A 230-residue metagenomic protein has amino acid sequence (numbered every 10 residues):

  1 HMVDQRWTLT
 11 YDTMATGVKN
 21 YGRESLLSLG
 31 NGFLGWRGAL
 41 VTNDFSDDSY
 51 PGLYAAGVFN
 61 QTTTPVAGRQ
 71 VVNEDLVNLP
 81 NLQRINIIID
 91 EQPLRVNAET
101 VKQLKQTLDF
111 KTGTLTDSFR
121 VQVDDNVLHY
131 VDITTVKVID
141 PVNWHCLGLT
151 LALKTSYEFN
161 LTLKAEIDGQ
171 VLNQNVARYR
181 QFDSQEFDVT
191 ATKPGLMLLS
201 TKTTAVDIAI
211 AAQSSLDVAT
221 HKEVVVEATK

Functional and structural regions predicted by a protein language model:
H1-K230: Beta-sandwich/jelly-roll carbohydrate-recognition scaffolds of carbohydrate-active enzymes
